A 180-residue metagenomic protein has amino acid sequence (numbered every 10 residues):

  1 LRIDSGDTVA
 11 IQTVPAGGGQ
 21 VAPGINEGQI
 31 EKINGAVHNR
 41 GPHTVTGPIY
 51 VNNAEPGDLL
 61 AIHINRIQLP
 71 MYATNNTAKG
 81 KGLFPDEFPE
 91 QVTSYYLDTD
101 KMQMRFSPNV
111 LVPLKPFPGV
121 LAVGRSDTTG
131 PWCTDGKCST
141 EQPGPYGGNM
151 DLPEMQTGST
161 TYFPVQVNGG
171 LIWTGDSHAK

Functional and structural regions predicted by a protein language model:
L1-A10, T44-H63, V92, S126 (+4 more regions): Alpha/propeptide regions of enzymes that mature by internal proteolysis
L1-V37: N-terminal, Lys/Arg-enriched amphipathic/low-complexity engagement segments that precede the first folded domain
I3-D4, V9-I11, G17, G57 (+3 more regions): DUTPase catalytic domain/fold
A16-E27, I67-T77, G169-A179: Short, Lys/Arg- and Gly-enriched loop/turn segments at beta-strand edges
I30-N52: Aromatic/His-enriched, Gly/Pro-containing loop or helix-boundary segments that lie immediately adjacent to catalytic
G41-T46, Q142-G147, K180: Short, glycine/acidic-rich beta->alpha junctions
R66-Q156: Intrinsically disordered, low-complexity linker/loop segments enriched in Gly/Pro and charged/polar residues
L152-Q156, T160-K180: Extended, low-polarity segments enriched in aliphatic/aromatic residues
